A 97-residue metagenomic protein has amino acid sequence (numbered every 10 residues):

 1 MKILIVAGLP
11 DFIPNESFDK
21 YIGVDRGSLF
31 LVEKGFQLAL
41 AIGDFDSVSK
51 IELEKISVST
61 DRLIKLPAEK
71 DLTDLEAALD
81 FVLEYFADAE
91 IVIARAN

Functional and structural regions predicted by a protein language model:
M1-I56: N-terminal beta-strand-loop-alpha-helix module at the start of alpha/beta ligand-binding or catalytic domains
D25, E69, R95: Conserved residues at beta->alpha junctions
V58-L66, E90-I93: Glycine/charged-rich beta-loop-alpha catalytic/anionic-binding loops adjacent to active sites
R62-F86: Short phosphate-binding loop-to-helix
E84-N97: Conserved beta-loop-beta/alpha segment of the NTase-like Rossmann-fold superfamily that binds/positions NTPs
